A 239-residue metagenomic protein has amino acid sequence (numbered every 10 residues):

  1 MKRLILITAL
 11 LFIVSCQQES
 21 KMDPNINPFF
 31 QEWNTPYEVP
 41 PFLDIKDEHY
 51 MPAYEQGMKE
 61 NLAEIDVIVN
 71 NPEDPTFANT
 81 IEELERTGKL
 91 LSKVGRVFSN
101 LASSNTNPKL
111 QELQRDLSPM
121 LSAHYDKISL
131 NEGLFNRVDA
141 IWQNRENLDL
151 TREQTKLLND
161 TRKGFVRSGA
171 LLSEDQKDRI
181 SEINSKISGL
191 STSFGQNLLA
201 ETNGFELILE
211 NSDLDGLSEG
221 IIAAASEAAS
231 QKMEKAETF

Functional and structural regions predicted by a protein language model:
K2-I7: Sec-dependent signal peptide recognition, specifically the positively charged N-region followed immediately by
F12-S15: C-terminal motif of bacterial Sec signal peptides marking the signal peptidase cleavage site
Q17-F239: Zn2+-dependent metallopeptidase catalytic domains
